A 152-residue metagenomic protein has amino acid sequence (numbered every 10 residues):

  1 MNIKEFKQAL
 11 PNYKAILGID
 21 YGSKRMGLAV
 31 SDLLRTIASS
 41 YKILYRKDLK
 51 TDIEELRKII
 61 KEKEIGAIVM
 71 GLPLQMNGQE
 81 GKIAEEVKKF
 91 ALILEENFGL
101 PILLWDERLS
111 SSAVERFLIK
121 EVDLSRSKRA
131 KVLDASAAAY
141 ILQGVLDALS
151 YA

Functional and structural regions predicted by a protein language model:
M1-L17, K24, A29-A152: Phosphate- and other anionic-substrate recognition elements at nucleic-acid/protein interfaces
